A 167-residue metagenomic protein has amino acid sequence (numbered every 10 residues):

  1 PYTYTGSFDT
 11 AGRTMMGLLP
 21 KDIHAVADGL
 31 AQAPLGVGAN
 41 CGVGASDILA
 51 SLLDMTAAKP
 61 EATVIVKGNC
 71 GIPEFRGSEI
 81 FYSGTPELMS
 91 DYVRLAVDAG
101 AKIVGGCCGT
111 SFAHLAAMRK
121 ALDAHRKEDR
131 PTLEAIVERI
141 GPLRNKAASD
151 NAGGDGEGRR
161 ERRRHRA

Functional and structural regions predicted by a protein language model:
P1-A167: Domain-level signal for soluble alpha/beta catalytic cores
